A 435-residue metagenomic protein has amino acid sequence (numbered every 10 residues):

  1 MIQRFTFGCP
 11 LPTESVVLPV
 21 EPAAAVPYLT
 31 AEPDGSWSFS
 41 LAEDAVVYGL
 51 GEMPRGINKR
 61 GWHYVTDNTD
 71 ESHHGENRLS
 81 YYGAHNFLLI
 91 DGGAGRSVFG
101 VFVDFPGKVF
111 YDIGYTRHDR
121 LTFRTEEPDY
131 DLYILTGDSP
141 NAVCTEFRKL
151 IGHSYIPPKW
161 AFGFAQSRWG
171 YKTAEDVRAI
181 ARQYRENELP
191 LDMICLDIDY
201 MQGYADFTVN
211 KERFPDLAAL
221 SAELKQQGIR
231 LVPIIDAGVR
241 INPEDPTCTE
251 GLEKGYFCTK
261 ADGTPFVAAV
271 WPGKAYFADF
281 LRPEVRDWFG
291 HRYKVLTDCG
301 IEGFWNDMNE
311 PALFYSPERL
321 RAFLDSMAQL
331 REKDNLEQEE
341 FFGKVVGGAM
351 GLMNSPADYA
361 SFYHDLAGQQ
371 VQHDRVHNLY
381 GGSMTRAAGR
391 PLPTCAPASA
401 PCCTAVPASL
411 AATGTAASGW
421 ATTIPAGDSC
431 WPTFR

Functional and structural regions predicted by a protein language model:
M1-A161, R168-W169, A174, A181-E186 (+4 more regions): Catalytic and substrate-binding clefts that recognize carbohydrates or anionic sugar/phosphate headgroups
D70, E126, Y130, F147 (+7 more regions): A near-ubiquitous, low-amplitude feature marking generic local secondary-structure context
W169-E175, N210-P215: Acidic-and-aromatic substrate-binding clefts and catalytic sites of carbohydrate-active enzymes
I180-A181, L220: Inter-domain linker/hinge segments that demarcate the starts of reverse transcriptase and RNase H-type modules
P190-R435: Aromatic- and carboxylate-enriched substrate-binding clefts and catalytic-loop regions of carbohydrate-active enzymes
